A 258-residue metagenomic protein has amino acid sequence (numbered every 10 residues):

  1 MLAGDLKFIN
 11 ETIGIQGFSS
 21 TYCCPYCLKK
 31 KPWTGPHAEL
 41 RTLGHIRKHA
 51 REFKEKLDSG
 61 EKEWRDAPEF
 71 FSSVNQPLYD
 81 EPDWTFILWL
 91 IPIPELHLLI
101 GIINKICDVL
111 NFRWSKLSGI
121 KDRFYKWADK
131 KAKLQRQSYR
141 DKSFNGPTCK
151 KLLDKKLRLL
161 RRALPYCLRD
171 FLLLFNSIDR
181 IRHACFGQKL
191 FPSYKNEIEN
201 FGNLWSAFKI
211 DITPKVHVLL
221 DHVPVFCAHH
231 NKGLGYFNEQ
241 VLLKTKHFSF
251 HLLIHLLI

Functional and structural regions predicted by a protein language model:
M1-I258: A structural signal for the principal folded core domain
